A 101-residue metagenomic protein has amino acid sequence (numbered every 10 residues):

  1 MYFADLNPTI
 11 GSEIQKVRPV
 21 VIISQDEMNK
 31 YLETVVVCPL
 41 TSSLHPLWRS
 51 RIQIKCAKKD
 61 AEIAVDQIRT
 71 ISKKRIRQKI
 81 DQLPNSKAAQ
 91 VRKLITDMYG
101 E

Functional and structural regions predicted by a protein language model:
M1-E101: Conserved functional hotspots at enzyme active or ligand-binding sites that engage polyanionic ligands
